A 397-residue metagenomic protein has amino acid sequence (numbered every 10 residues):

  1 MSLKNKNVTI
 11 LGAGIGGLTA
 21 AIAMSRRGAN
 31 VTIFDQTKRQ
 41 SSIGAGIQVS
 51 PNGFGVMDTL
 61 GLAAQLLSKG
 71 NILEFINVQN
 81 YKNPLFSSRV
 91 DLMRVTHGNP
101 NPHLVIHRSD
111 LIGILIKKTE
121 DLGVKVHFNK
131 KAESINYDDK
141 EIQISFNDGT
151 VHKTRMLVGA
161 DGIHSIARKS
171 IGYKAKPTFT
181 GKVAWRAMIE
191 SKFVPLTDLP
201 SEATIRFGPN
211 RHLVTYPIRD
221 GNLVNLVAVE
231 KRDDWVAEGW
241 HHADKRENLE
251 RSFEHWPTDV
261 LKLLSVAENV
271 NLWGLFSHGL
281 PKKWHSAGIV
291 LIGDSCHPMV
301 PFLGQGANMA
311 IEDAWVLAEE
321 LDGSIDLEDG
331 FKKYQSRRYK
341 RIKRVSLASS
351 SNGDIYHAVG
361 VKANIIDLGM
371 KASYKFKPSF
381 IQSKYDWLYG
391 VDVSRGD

Functional and structural regions predicted by a protein language model:
M1-T9, S68, P84, K262 (+2 more regions): C-terminal helical "tail/cap" subdomain of flavin- and related membrane-associated enzymes
S2-V8, I15, S25, S50 (+4 more regions): Conserved N-terminal helical subregion
T9-R26, F34-T37, V158-G159, T215 (+2 more regions): Conserved mid-domain beta->alpha element of the FAD-binding
V31: Short beta-strand element of Class I
R39-G55: Conserved N-terminal glycine-rich FAD pyrophosphate-binding loop of Rossmann-like flavoproteins
T178-K182, D198-E202, T258-G274: A short coil-to-beta-strand element that immediately follows conserved catalytic motifs
S201-V236, F253, L275: Active-site substrate-recognition segment that forms the wall of the catalytic cavity or substrate channel
G239-N271, L327: Flavin-binding catalytic cores
